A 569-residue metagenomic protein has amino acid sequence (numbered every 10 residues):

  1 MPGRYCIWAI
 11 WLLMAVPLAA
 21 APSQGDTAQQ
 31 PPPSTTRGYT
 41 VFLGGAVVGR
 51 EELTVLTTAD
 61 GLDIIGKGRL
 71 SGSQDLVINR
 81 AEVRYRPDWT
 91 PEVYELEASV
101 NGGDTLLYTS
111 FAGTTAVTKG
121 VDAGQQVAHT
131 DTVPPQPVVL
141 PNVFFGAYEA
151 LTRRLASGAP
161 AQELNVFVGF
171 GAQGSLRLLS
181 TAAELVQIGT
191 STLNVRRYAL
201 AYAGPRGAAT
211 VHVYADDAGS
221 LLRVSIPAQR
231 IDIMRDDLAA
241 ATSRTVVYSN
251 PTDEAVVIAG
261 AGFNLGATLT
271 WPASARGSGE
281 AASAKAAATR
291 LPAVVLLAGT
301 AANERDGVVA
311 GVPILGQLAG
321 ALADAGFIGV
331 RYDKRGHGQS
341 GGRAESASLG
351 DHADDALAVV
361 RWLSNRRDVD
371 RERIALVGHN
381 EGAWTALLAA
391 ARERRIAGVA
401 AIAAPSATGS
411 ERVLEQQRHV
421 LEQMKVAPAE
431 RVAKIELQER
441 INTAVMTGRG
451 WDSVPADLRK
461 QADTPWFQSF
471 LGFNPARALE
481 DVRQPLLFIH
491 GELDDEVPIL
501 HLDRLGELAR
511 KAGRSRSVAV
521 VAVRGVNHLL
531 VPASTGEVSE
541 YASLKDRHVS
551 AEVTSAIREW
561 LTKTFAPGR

Functional and structural regions predicted by a protein language model:
P32-S34, V48, N101-V195, A199-G204 (+2 more regions): Solvent-exposed helix/loop surface patches that form functional interfaces
L164, G398-D481, K511: Accessory cap/linker subdomain of secreted extracellular hydrolases
A241-G279, A284-A288: N-terminal cap/lid segment of alpha/beta-hydrolase-fold proteins
A288-G299: Short beta-strand element of the alpha/beta-hydrolase
I314, S346-R367: Alpha/beta-hydrolase active-site loop
A358-V426: Primarily recognizes the serine-hydrolase "nucleophile elbow" in alpha/beta-hydrolase and SGNH/GDSL folds
V482, F488-H490, D494: Short beta-strand/loop motif that positions the catalytic acidic residue of the alpha/beta-hydrolase fold
L529, T535-R569: Catalytic active-site module of serine/aspartate enzymes centered on a nucleophile-bearing elbow/loop
